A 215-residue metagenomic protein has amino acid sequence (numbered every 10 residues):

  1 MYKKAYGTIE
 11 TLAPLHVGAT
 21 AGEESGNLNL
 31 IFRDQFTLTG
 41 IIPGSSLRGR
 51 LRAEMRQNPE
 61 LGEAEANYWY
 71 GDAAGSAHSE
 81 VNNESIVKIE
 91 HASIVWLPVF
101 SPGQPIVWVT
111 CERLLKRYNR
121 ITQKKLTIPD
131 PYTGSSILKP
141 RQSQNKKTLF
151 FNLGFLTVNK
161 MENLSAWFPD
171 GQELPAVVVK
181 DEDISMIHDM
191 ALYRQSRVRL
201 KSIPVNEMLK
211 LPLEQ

Functional and structural regions predicted by a protein language model:
M1-Q215: Basic, Gly/Ser/Thr-rich N-terminal segments that form RNA-phosphate-binding interfaces in CRISPR RAMP
